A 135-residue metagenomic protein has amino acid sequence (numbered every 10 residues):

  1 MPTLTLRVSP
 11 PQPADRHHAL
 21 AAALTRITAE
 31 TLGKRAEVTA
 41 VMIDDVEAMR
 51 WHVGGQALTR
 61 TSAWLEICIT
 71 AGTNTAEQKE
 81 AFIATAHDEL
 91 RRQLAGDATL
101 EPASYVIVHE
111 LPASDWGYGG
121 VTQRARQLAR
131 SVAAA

Functional and structural regions predicted by a protein language model:
M1-A135: A domain-level signal for the structural core that forms small-molecule/cofactor-binding pockets and catalytic centers
